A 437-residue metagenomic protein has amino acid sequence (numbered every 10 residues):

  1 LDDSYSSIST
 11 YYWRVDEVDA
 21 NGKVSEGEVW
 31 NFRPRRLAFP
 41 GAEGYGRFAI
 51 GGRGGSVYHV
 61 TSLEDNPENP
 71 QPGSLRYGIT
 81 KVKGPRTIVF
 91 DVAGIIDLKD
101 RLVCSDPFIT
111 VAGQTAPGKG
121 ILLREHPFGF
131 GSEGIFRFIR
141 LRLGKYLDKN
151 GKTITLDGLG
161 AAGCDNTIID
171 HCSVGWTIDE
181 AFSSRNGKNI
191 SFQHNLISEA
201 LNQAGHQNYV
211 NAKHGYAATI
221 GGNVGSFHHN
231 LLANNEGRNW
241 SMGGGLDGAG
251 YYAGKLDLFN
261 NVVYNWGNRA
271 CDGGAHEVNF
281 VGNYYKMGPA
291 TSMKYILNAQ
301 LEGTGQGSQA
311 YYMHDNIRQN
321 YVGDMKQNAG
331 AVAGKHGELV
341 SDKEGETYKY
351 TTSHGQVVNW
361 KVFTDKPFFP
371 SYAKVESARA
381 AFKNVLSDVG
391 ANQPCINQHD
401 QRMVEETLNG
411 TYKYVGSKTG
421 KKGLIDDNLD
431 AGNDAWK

Functional and structural regions predicted by a protein language model:
D2-T10: Surface-exposed, short loops/turns at beta-strand junctions within beta-sandwich domains
V18-R36: Extracellular fibronectin type III
F39-I88: Acidic Gly/Asp/Thr-rich repetitive segments characteristic of extracellular carbohydrate-active and adhesion proteins
E43, S56, G94, S105 (+2 more regions): Long, contiguous C-terminal flanking segments immediately downstream of a protein's structured core
P72-K83, I95-T110, K119-F138, L143-D165 (+1 more regions): Extracellular beta-strand-rich solenoid/capping regions of secreted or surface-exposed proteins that bind or remodel
F108, A112-G113, S132-K145, G163-W176 (+6 more regions): Right-handed parallel beta-helix
